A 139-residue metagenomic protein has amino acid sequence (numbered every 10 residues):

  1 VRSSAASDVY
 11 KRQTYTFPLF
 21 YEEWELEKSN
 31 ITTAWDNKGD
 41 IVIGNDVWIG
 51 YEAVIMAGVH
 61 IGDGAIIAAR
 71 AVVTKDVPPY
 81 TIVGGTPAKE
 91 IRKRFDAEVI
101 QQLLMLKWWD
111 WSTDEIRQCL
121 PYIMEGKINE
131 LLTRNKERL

Functional and structural regions predicted by a protein language model:
V1-A6, Y10: Single conserved hydrophobic/aromatic residue that forms the stacking wall/gate of nucleotide- or nucleobase-binding
A5-A6, G39, A69, V99: Activation loop
T14-I55, P87-L139: C-terminal segments of enzyme domains that contribute to small-molecule binding surfaces
G39, G44-N45, G50-Y51, M56-A57 (+5 more regions): Left-handed beta-helix
